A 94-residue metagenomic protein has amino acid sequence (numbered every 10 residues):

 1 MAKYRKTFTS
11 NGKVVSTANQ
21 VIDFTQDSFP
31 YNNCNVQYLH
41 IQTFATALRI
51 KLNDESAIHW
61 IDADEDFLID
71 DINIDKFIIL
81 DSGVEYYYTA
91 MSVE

Functional and structural regions predicted by a protein language model:
M1-Q26, D81-E94: C-terminal interaction-tip segments
A18-K51: Beta-rich globular "head" domains
A18-N19, T25, E55-S56, I61-D66 (+2 more regions): Tight coil/turn sites that cap or link beta-strands
N35-L39, D71-Y86: Noncatalytic modules at the cell exterior or secretory-pathway interfaces, chiefly beta-strand-rich lectin/adhesion
Q42-W60, Y88-M91: Short, surface-exposed beta-strand/strand-loop-strand elements in extracellular ectodomains
